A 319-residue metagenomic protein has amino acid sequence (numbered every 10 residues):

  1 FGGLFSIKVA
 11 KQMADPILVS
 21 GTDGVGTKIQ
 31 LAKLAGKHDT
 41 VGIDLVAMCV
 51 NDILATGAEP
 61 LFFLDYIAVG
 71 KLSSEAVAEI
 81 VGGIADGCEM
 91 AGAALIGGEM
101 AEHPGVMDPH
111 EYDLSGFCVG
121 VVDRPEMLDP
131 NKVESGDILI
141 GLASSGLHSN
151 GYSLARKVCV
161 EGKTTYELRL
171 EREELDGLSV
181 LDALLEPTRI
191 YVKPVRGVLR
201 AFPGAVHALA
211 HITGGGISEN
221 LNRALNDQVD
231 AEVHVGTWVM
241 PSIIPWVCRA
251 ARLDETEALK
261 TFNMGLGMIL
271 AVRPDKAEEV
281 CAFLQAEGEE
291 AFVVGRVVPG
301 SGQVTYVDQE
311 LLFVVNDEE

Functional and structural regions predicted by a protein language model:
F1-S145: Glycine-rich phosphate/pyrophosphate-binding loop regions near the starts of catalytic domains
T22, D113, E126-D176, V180-L181: Short, acidic (Asp/Glu-rich) active-site segment that either coordinates a divalent metal cofactor
I29-L31, G151-S153, F292, V315-E318: A short, polar/proline- and glycine-enriched secondary-structure boundary/capping micro-motif
I67-A68, G146, G216, V298: Short, glycine/serine-rich, charged loops/turns that create anion-binding and catalytic segments at active sites
A76, I80-G87, A91, M107-Y112 (+3 more regions): Glycine-/charge-enriched secondary-structure boundary and capping motifs
